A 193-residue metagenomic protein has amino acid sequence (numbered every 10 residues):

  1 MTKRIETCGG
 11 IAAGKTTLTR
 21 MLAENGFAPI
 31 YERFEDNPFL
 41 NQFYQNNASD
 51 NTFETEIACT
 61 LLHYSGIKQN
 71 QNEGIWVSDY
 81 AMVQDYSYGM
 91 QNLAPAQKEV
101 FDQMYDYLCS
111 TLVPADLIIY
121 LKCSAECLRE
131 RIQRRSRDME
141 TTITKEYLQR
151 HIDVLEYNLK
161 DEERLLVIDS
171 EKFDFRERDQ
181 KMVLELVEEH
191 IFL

Functional and structural regions predicted by a protein language model:
T7: Hydrophobic anchor at the beta1->P-loop junction of P-loop NTPases
G10: P-loop (Walker A) phosphate-binding loop of NTP-binding proteins
K15: Conserved lysine of the Walker
L18-T19: Post-Walker A alpha-helix
A23-S65: Conserved substrate/cofactor phosphate-moiety recognition/catalytic segment in nucleotide-dependent phosphotransferases
N51-V113: Glycine-rich phosphate-binding loop used to anchor ATP phosphates in small-molecule kinases, encompassing both
S87-V154: A glycine- and Lys/Arg-enriched "phosphate-lid" helix/loop adjacent to the NTP-binding pocket of small-molecule kinases
R129-M139, E146-L193: NTP-dependent small-molecule kinase module
